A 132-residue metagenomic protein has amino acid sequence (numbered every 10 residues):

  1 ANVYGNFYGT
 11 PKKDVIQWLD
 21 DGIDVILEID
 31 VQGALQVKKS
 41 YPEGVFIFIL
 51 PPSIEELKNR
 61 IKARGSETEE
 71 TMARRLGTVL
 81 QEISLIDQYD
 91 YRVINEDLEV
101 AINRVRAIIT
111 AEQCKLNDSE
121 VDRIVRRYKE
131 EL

Functional and structural regions predicted by a protein language model:
A1-G5, I61-E70: Flexible beta-alpha connector loops of hexameric P-loop NTPases
A1-V25, V31-L35: ATP-dependent small-molecule kinase phosphotransfer cores that center on conserved nucleotide phosphate-binding segments
D14, R60, R104-A107: Alpha-helical scaffold elements adjacent to nucleotide-binding pockets in ATP/GTP-utilizing enzyme cores
Q17-D20, K38-P42, S84-I86: Conserved catalytic network of the ASCE P-loop NTPase/AAA+ motor domain
V25-D30, K39-A63, N95: Conserved phosphate-donor/acceptor-positioning beta-strand/loop module used by diverse small-molecule
G33, S53, V100-A101: Short phosphate-engaging motifs
P42-G44, E56, R64-S84, E96-V100: Ras-like small GTPase catalytic G-domain
S66, Q81-L132: NTP-dependent small-molecule kinase module
